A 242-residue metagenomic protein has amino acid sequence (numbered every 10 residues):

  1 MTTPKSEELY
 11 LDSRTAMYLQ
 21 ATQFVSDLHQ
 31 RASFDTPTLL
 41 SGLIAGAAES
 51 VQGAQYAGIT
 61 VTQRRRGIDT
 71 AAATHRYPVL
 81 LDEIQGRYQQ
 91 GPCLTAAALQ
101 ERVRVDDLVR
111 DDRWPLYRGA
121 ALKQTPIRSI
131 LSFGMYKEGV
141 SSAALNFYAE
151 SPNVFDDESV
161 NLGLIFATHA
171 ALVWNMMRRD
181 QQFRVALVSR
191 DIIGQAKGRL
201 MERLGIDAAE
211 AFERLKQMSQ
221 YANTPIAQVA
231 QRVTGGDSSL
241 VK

Functional and structural regions predicted by a protein language model:
M1, R178-K242: Signal-transducing coiled-coil/dimerization helices and immediately adjacent hinge/linker segments that couple sensory
T2-T3, Y10-T70, D82, Q90 (+3 more regions): Helix-loop-beta substructure at the N-terminus of cytosolic sensory domains that couple signal/ligand detection
T3, Y148-G163: Regulatory loop-to-helix N-cap segments in sensory/regulatory domains that couple ligand/signal detection
S6, V160, L164-A171: Allosteric cytosolic regulatory segments
Y56, R118, S132, A144: Short hydrophobic/aromatic beta-strand element in the GNAT-like acyltransferase core that lines or flanks the acyl-donor
V61-T62, T70, P78-P115, G119-T125: Regulatory sensory and allosteric helical modules in signal-transduction proteins and certain transcription factors
R128-Y136: A short, aliphatic-rich beta-strand micro-motif
E138-A149: Sensory beta-strand/linker motifs that couple input domains to effectors
